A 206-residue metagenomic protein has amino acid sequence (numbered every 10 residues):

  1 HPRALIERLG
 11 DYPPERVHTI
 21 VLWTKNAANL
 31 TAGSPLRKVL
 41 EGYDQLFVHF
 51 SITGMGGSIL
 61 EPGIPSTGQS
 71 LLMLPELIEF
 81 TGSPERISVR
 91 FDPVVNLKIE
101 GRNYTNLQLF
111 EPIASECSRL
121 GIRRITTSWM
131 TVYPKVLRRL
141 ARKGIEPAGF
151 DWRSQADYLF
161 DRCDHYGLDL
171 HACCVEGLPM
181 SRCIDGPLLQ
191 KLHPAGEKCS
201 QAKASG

Functional and structural regions predicted by a protein language model:
H1-A148, Q155: Conserved AdoMet/S-adenosylmethionine-binding subsite of the radical SAM
A148-G206: C-terminal accessory extensions appended to soluble enzyme cores
